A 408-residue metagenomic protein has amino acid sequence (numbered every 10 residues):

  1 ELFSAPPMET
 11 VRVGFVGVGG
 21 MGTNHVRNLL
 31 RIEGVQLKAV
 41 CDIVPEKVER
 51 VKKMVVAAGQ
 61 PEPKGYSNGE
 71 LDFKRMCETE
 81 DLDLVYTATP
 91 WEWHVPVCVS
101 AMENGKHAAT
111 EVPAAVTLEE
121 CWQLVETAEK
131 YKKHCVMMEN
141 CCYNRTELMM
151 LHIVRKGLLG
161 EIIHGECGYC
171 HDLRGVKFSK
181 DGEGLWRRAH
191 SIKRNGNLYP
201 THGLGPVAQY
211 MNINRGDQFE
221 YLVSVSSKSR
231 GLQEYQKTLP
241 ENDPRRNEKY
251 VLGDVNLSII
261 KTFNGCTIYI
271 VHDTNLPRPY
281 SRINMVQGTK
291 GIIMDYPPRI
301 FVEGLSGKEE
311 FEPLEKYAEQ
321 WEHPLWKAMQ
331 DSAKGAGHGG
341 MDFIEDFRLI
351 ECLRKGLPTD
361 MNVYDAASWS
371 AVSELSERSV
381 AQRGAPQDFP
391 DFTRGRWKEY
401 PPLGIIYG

Functional and structural regions predicted by a protein language model:
E1-K106, E119-W122, E126-H134: N-terminal glycine-/serine-/threonine-rich beta1-alpha1-beta2 phosphate-ribose binding loop of Rossmann-like
G17, M21, Y131-V136, C141-Y250 (+1 more regions): Predominantly a Rossmann-like dinucleotide-binding segment in NAD(P)-dependent oxidoreductases
N24, A208, P277-G408: C-terminal helical cap and adjacent loop that interface with cofactors, partners, or active-site loops
T87, T110, C135-M137, E166 (+1 more regions): Hydrophobic residues in well-ordered beta-strands that form the structural core
G105, K132, G157, G356 (+1 more regions): Glycine-centered short loops/turns at secondary-structure junctions
T201, K249-D254, T262-F263, P277-R278: A short catalytic or substrate-binding loop motif that flags glycine-/basic-rich loops and adjacent residues that bind
S258-N264, G288: Active-site beta-strand termini and strand-to-loop segments that position acidic
